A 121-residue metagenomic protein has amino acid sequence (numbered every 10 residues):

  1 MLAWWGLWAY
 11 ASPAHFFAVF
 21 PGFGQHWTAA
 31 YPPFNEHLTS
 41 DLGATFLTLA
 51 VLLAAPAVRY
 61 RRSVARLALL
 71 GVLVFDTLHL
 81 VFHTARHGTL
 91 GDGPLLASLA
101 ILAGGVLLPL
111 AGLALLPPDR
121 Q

Functional and structural regions predicted by a protein language model:
M1-A3, R62-V72: Interfacial segments of alpha-helical transmembrane regions
M1-L38, G43: Hydrophobic transmembrane helix segments
L42-L53, G105-V106: Core segments of transmembrane alpha-helices that mediate helix-helix packing or line hydrophobic substrate/ligand
A50-L67: Juxtamembrane helix-break-helix junctions at the cytosolic face of small multi-pass alpha-helical membrane proteins
L67-H83, L102-L107: Hydrophobic alpha-helical membrane segments
V81-S98: Membrane-helix boundary connector in multi-pass membrane proteins
G104-Q121: Membrane-water interface at the C-terminal end of transmembrane alpha helices
